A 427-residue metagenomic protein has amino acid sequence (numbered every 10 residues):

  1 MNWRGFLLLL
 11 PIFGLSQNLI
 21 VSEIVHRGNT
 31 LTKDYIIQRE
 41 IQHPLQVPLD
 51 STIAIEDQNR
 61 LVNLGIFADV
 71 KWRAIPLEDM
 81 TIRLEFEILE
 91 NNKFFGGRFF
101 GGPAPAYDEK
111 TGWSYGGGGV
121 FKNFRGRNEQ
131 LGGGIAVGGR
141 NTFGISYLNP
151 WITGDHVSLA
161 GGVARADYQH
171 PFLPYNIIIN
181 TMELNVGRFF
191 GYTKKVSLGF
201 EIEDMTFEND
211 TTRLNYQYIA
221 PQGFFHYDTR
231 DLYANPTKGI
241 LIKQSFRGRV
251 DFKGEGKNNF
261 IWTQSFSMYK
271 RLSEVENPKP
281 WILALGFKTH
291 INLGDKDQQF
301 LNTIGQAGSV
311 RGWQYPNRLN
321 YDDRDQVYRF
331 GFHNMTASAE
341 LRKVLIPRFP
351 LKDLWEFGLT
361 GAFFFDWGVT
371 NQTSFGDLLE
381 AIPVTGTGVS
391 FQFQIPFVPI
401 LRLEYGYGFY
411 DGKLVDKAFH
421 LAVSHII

Functional and structural regions predicted by a protein language model:
M1-I20: Bacterial Sec-dependent N-terminal signal peptides
S16-A104, G118, G134-W151, S265 (+4 more regions): Periplasmic polypeptide-binding modules associated with outer-membrane biogenesis and secretion
T81, L89-K243, G308-Y321, Q326-Y328 (+1 more regions): Gram-negative/organellar outer-membrane beta-barrel architecture
L173, E208-T212, D295-T303, T373-F375 (+1 more regions): Outer-membrane beta-barrel and related beta-rich outer-membrane complex signature in Gram-negative bacteria
Q222-H226, R230-L354: C-terminal outer-membrane beta-barrel translocator/porin domains of Gram-negative envelope proteins and their
E274-E276, I282, E340-I346, T360-G388: Outer-membrane beta-barrel transmembrane domain signature
F332, P347-E356, T360, N371-F375 (+2 more regions): Extended hydrophobic-aromatic, low-complexity segments
A339, D366, F391, L403 (+1 more regions): Hydrophobic, well-ordered secondary-structure elements that form the walls of internal hydrophobic environments
